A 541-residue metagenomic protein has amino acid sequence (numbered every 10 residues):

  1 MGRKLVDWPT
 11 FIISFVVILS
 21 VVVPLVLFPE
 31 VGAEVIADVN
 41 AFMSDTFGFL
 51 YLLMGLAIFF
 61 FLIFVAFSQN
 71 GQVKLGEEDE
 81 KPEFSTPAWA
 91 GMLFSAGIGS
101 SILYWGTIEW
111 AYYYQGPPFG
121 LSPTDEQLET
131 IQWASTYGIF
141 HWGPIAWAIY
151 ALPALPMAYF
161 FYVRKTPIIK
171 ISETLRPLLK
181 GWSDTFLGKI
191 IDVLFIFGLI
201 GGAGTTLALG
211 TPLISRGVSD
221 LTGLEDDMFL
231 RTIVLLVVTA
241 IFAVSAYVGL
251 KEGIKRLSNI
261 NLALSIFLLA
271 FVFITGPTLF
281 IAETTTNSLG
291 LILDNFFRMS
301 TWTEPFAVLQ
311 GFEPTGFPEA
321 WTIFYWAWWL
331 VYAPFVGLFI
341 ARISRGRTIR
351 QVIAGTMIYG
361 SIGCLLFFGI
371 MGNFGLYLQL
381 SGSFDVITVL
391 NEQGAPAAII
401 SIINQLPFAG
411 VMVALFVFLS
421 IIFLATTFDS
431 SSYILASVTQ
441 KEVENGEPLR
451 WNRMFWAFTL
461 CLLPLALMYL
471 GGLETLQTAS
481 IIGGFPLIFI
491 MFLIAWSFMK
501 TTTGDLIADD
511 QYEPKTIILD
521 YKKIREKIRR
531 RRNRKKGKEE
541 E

Functional and structural regions predicted by a protein language model:
M1-L5, F28-M43, L62-K81, A134-H141 (+7 more regions): Membrane-water interface regions at transmembrane-helix termini and the short interhelical loops of multi-pass membrane
M1-T130, A270, S497-T502, D510 (+2 more regions): N-terminal alpha-helical transmembrane segments of multi-pass membrane transport and channel/translocase proteins
G2, E34-N40, F67-T86, A111-T136 (+5 more regions): Flexible loop linkers connecting adjacent transmembrane helices in multi-pass alpha-helical membrane transporters
G2-I12, V16-V26, F59-F64, I98-I102 (+8 more regions): Helix-loop-helix module between adjacent transmembrane segments
G2-P9, S44-G48, E78-A96, L128 (+6 more regions): Transmembrane-helix boundary/entry motifs in multi-pass membrane transporters
R3-I18, K180-K189, L224-A243, Y247 (+4 more regions): Loop-to-transmembrane helix boundary motifs in multi-pass membrane proteins
W105-G120, K165, V272-N295, S361-G394: Extracellular/periplasmic helix-exit of transmembrane alpha-helices
V163-P167, G198-S215, P334-T356, G410-T439: Membrane-helix boundary/coupling elements in multi-pass transport proteins
